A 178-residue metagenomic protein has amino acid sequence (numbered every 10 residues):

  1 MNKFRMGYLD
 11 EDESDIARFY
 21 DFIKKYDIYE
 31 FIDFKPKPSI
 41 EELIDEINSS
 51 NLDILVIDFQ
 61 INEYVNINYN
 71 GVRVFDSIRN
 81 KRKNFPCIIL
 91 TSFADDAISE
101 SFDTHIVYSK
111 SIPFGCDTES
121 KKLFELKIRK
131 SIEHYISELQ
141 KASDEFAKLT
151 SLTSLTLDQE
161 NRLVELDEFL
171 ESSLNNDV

Functional and structural regions predicted by a protein language model:
N2-D15, F19-I23: Conserved acidic segment of CheY-like receiver
D12-I16, S39, Q60-V65, F93-D96 (+1 more regions): Short acidic, S/G/P-rich loop/turn micro-motifs used as interaction or catalytic elements
Y29-S39: Short hydrophobic/Thr-rich beta-strand motif most characteristic of the beta2 strand and flanking loop of CheY-like
I40-E41, S49, D53-R79: Conserved phosphotransfer microenvironments
F75-N80, N84-A97, Y108-S109: A short, hydrophobic beta-strand element within the central beta-sheet of small alpha/beta folds
E100-I112: As written
F114-D144: The C-terminal output helix
E133-V178: C-terminal output/effector regions of signal-responsive regulators
